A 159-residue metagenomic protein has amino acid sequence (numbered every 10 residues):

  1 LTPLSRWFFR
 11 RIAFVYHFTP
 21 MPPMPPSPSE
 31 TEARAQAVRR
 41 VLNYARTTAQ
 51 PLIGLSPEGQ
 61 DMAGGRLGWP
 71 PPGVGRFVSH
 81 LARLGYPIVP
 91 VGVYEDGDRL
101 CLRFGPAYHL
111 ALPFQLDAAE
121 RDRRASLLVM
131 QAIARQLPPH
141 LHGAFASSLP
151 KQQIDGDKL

Functional and structural regions predicted by a protein language model:
L1-N43: Membrane-interfacial amphipathic helices and adjacent loop/beta segments that form the lipid-substrate binding surface
T31-L159: Non-catalytic C-terminal accessory region of glycerolipid acyltransferases and related lyso-lipid remodeling enzymes
